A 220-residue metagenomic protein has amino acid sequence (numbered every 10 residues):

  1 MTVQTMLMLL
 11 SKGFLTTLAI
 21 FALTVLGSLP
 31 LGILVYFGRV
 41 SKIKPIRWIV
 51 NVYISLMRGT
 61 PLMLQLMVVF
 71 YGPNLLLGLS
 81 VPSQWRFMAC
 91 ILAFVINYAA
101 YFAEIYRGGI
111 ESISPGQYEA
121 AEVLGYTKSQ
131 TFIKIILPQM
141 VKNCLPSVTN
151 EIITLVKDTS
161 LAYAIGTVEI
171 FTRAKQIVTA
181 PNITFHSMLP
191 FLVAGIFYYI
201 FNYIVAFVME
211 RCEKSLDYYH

Functional and structural regions predicted by a protein language model:
M1-H220: Transmembrane alpha-helices and adjacent helix-loop boundaries
